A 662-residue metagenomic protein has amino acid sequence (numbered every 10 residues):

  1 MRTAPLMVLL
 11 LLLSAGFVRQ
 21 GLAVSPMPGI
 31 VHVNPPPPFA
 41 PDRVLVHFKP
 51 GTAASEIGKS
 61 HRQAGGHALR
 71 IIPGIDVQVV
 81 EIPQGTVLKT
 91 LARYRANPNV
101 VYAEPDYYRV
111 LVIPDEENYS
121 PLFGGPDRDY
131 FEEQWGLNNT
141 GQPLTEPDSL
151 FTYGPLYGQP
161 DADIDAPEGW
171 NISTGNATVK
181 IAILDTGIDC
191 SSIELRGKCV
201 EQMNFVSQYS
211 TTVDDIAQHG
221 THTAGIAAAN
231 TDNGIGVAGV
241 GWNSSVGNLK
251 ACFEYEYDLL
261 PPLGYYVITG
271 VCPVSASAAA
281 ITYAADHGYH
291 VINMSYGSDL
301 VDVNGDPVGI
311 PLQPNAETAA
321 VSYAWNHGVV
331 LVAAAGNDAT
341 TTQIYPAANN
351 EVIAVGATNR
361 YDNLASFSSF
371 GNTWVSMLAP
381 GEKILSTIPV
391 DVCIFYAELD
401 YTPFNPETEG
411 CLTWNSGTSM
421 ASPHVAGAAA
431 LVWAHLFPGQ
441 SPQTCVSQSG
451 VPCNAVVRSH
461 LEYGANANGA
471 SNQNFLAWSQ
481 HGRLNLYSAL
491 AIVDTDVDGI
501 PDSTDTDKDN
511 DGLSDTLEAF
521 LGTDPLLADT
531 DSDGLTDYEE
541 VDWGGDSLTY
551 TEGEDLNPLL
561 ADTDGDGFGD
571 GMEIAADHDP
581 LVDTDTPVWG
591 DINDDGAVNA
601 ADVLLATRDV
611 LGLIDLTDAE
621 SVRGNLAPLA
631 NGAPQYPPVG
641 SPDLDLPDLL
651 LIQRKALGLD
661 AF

Functional and structural regions predicted by a protein language model:
P5-A64, R70-I72, R95-L122, Q443: Autoinhibitory N-terminal propeptides
V24-P28, R70, G74, R95-K180 (+4 more regions): Protease zymogen maturation seam
V44-H47, L69-R70, Q78-V79, Y102-P105 (+16 more regions): Structural recognition of the beta-strand scaffold that forms the well-ordered cores of secreted hydrolase catalytic
D165-G169, L184-E194, H222-N243, E254-Y255 (+3 more regions): Flexible, small-residue-rich helix->loop connector segments that border functional cores
N171, G175-A177, T186, S191-E194 (+8 more regions): Substrate-binding/access-modulating region of protease and related hydrolase catalytic domains
A224-A227, A251-E254, H290-V291, G381-S479: Hydrolase catalytic cores
T282-Y296, D302-N304, E351-A354, S366 (+3 more regions): C-terminal subdomain of the subtilisin-like protease fold in secreted/lumenal serine endopeptidases
V493-D502, L521-D524, T549-A561, G565 (+1 more regions): Cellulosome-associated attachment modules in secreted, modular CAZymes
